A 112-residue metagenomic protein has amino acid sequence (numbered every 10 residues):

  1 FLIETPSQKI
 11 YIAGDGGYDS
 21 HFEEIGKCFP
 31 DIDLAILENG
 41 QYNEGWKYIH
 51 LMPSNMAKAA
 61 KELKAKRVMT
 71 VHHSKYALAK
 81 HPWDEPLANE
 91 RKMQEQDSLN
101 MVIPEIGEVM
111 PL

Functional and structural regions predicted by a protein language model:
F1-G14: Conserved beta-strand hairpin/beta-sheet module of binuclear metal-dependent hydrolase folds, prominently
K9, D19-I106: Cap/insert and terminal regions of metallo-dependent hydrolase folds
G107-L112: A short acidic, often aromatic-flanked loop/helix-cap motif at beta-alpha or helix-coil junctions that lines enzyme
